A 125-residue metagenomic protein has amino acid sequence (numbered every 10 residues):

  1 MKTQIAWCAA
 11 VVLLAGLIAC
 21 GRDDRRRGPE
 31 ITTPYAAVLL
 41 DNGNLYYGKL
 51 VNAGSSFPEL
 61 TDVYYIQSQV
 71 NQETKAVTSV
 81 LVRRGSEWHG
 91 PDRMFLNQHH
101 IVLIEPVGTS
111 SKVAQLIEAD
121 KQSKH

Functional and structural regions predicted by a protein language model:
M1-C8: Bacterial N-terminal signal peptides that target proteins for export
G16-A19: C-terminal motif of bacterial Sec signal peptides marking the signal peptidase cleavage site
G21-H125: Conserved RNA-binding domains used in RNP assembly and mRNA/RNA metabolism
